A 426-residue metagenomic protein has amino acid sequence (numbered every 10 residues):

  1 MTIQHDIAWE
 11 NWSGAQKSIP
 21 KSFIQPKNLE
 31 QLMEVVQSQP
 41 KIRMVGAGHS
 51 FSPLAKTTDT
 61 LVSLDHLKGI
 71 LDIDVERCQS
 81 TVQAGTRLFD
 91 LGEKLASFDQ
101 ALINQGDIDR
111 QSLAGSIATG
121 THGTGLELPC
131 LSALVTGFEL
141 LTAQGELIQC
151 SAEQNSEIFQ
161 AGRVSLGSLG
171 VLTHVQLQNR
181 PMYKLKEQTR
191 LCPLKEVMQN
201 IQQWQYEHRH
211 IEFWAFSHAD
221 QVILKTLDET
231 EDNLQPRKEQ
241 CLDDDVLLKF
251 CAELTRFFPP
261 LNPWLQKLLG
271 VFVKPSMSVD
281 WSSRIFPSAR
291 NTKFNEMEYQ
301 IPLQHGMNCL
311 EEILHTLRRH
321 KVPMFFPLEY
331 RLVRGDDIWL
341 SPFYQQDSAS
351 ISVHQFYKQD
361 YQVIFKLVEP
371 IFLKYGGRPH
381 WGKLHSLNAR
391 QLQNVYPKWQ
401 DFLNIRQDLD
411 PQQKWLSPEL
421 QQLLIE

Functional and structural regions predicted by a protein language model:
S13-D107, G120-G125, F213: Glycine-rich N-terminal segment of FAD-binding domains in flavoprotein oxidoreductases, spanning the beta-loop-helix
A15-Q16, P53-A55, D72-V75, L128-A133 (+4 more regions): Solvent-exposed alpha-helices and their adjacent loops that cap or buttress functional pockets in soluble metabolic
G48-S50, N104-I117, T136, S217 (+1 more regions): Short, glycine/charge-rich beta-strand/loop segments that flank catalytic centers and engage negatively charged groups
V75, S112, T142: Short, acidic, Ser/Thr-enriched surface-loop or helix-capping motifs
A96, I148, P342-Y344, Q362 (+3 more regions): Non-transmembrane, aqueous-exposed alpha-helical and coiled segments at domain scale
T136-R319, M324: C-terminal substrate-binding/cap subdomain adjacent to the FAD-binding core in PCMH-type and related FAD-linked
S276-V395: Substrate-recognition/cap regions that form aromatic- and gly/pro-loop-enriched pockets for small-molecule ligands
G377-E426: Activity-critical C-terminal alpha-helical subdomain
